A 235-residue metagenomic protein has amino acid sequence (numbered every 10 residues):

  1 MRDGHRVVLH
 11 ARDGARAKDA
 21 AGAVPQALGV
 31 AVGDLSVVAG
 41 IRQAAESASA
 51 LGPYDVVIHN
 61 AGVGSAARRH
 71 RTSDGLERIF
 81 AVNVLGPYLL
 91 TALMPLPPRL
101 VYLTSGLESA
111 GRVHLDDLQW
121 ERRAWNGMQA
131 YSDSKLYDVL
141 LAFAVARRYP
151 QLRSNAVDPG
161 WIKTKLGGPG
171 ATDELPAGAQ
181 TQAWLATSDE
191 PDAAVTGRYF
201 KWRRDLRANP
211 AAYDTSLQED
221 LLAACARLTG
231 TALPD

Functional and structural regions predicted by a protein language model:
D3-K18: Conserved glycine-rich Rossmann-like NAD(P)H-binding loop of the short-chain dehydrogenase/reductase
H10, V101, N155, R198: Rossmann-like NAD(H)/NADP(H) cofactor-binding core
V24-A39: Rossmann-fold cofactor-recognition segment
P25-L28, S47-H59, S65-R71: A glycine-rich helix->loop->beta "capping" turn within Rossmann-like NAD(P)(H)-dependent oxidoreductase domains
S36-G52: Conserved Rossmann-fold cofactor-binding substructure of NAD(P)-dependent oxidoreductases
G62-V63, A67-R71, E77, L96-Q151 (+1 more regions): Catalytic loop of short-chain dehydrogenase/reductase
A156, A171-A223, R227: C-terminal helical subdomain
